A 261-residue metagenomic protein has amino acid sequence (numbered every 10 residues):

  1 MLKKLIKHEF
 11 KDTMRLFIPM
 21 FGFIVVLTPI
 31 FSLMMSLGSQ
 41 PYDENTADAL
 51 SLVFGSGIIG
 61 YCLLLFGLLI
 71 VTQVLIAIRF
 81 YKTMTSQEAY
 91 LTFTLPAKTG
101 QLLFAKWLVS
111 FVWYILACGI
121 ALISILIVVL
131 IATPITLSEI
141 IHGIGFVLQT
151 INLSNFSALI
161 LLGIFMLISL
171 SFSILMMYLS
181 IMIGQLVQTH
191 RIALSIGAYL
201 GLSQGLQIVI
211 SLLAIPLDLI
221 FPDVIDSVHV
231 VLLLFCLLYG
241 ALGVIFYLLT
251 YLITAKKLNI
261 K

Functional and structural regions predicted by a protein language model:
M1-A89, T99-K261: Hydrophobic alpha-helical transmembrane segments of membrane proteins
